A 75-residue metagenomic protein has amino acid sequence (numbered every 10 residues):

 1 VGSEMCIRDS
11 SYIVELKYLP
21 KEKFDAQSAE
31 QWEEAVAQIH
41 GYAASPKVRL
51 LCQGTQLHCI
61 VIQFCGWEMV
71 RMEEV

Functional and structural regions predicted by a protein language model:
V1-I7: Short, small-residue-biased leader/transition segments that mark boundaries at the very start of proteins
S3, E15-Y18, V61-Q63: Active-site proximal loops enriched in glycine and acidic residues that flank catalytic Cys/His/Asp and coordinate
E4, P20-E22, V48: Residues that cap or initiate secondary-structure elements
C6, K23-A26, Q53-G54: Intrinsically disordered, low-complexity coil segments
S10-Y12, T55-Q56: Residues at beta-strand starts and edge strands
S11-Q27: Active-site ExK catalytic segment of metal-dependent nucleases
E15, E73-E74: Short, well-ordered beta-strand micro-motif
S28-V36, H40-E73: Nucleic-acid nuclease catalytic cores
